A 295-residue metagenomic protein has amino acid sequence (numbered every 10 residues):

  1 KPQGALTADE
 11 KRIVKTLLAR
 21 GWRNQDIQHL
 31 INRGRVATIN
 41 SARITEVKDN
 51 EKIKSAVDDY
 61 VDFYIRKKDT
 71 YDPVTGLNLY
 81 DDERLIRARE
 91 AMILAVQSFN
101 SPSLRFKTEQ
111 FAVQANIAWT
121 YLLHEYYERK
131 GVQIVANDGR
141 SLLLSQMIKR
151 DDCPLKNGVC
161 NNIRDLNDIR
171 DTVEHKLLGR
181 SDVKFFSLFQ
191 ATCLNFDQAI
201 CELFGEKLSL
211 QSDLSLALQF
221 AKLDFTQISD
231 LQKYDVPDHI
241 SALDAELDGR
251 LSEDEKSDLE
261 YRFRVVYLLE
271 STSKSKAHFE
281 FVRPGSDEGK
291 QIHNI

Functional and structural regions predicted by a protein language model:
P2, H29-D49: Short, basic interhelical loop/turn and adjoining N-cap of the next helix at nucleic-acid- or acidic-partner-contacting
G4-R23: Short, amphipathic alpha-helical "recognition" segments used to contact nucleic acids or chromatin
E51-E109, F220-A221: Charged alpha-helical initiation segments
A88-V96, F106-E128, D197: Short, hydrophobic, well-ordered secondary-structure elements
Y126-L155: Short, charged amphipathic alpha-helical segments flanked by flexible coils
V159-V183: Histidine-centered, metal-coordinating catalytic motifs and their short helical/loop contexts
F186-P237: Amphipathic, Lys/Arg-enriched alpha-helical patches that create a basic surface for binding polyanionic ligands
S215-I295: Helix-loop elements that line ligand-binding/catalytic pockets
